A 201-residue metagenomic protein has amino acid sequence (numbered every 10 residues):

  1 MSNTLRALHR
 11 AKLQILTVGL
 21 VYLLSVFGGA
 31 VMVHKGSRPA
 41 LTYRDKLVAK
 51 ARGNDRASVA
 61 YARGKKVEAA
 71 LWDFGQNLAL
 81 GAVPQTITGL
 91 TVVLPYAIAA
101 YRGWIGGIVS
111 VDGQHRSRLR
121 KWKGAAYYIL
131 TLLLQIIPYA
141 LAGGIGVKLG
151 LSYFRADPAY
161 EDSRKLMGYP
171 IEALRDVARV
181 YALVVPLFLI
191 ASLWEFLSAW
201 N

Functional and structural regions predicted by a protein language model:
M1-K12, G64-E68, L80, S163-E172: Cytosolic juxtamembrane amphipathic/interface segments immediately preceding and feeding into a transmembrane helix
L8-D45: N-terminal signal-anchor transmembrane alpha helix
V21, S25-G29, Q135-P138, L183 (+3 more regions): Alpha-helical transmembrane segments of multipass membrane proteins
Y43-K65: Perimembrane loop-to-helix junctions flanking transmembrane segments
K65-V93: Individual transmembrane alpha-helix segments
Q85-D112: Transmembrane alpha-helix/helix-exit interface in multi-pass inner-membrane proteins
A126-K148: A structural-propensity feature for long, helix-poor, extended segments
I145-N201: Terminal transmembrane helical module of multi-pass membrane proteins
